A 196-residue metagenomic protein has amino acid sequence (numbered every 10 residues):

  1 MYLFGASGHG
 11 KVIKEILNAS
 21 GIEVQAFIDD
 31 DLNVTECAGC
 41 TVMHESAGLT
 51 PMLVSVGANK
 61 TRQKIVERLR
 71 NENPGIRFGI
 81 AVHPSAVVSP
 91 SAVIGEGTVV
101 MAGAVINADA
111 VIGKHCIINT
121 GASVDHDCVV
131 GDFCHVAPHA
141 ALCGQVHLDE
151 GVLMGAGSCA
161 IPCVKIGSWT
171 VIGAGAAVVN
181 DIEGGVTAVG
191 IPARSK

Functional and structural regions predicted by a protein language model:
M1, T120, D132, A137-K196: Glycine-rich hexapeptide-repeat left-handed beta-helix
M1-E45, I76: Hydrophobic, well-ordered beta-alpha structural blocks that scaffold small-molecule cofactor pockets
M1-Y2, V24-Q25, T50-L53, S168: Short active-site oxyanion
G8-K11, K60-T61, V93: Short alpha-helical
K14-I16, K64-R68, I112, E183-G184: Short amphipathic alpha-helical segments
L32-V87: Phosphate-bearing ligand-interacting subdomains that bind or position ATP/ADP/UDP/GDP/NAD(P) or nucleotide-linked
M52-S55, V100, V189: Redox-cofactor binding/interface segments in oxidoreductases and associated redox assembly factors
N71-D125: Hydrophobic, well-structured mid-protein blocks that either form specific transmembrane helices
